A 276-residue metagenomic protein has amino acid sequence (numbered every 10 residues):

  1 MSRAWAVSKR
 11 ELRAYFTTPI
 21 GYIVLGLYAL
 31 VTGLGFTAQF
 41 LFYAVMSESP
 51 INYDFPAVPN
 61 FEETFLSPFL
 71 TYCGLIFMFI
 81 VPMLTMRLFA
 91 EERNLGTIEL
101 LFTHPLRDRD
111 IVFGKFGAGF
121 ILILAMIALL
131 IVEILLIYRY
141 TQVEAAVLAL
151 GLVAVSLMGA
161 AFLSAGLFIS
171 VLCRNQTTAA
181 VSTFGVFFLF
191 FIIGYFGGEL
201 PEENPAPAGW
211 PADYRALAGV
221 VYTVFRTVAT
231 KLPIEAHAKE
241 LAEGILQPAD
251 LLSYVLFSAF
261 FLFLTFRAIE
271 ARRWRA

Functional and structural regions predicted by a protein language model:
M1-L25: Aromatic- and glycine-rich beta-strand/loop motifs that create alpha-glucan
P19-V45, L75-I80, G185-L189, F260: Hydrophobic alpha-helical transmembrane segments of multi-pass membrane transport/permease proteins
T32-T37, P56-L70, F113-T178, L246: Secretory targeting signals
Q39-E63, A179, G185-A276: Terminal transmembrane helical anchor/hairpin motif
F65-E91, M126: Long, hydrophobic alpha-helical segments
V81-T85, E133, S164-A165, L264-T265: Hydrophobic/aromatic residues in alpha-helical transmembrane segments
P82-F102, F116: Transmembrane helix boundary and interhelical loop/hinge segments in multi-pass membrane proteins
